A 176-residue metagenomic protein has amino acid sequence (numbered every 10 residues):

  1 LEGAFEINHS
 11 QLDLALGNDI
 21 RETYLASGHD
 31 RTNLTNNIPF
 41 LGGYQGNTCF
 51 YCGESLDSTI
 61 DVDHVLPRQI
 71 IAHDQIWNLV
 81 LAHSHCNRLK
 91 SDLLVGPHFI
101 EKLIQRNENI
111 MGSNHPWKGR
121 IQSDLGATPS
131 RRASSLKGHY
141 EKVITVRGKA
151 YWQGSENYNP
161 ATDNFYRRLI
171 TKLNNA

Functional and structural regions predicted by a protein language model:
L1-L25, L94-A176: Extended charged
L1-Y51, H73: Short, charged surface segments at domain edges that flank catalytic/cofactor-binding sites
I38, V80, S84-N87: Generic hydrophobic alpha-helical scaffold/packing signal
Y51-L81, K90-Q105: Histidine-centered nuclease catalytic patch
N87-K90, P129: Short leucine-rich amphipathic alpha-helical surface patches
